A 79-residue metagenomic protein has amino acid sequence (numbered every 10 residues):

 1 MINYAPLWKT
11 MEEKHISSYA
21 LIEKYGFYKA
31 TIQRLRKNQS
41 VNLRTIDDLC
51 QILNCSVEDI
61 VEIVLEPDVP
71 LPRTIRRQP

Functional and structural regions predicted by a protein language model:
M1-A20: A short, Lys/Arg-rich alpha-helix, primarily the initiator
K9-T10, E62-P79: Short, charged recognition helix plus adjacent turn of helix-turn-helix-like nucleic-acid-binding domains
E12, E23, Q51: Alpha-helical residues within the helix-turn-helix
H15-Q33: Short alpha-helical DNA-recognition segment
S18, L43-I46: Helix-turn-helix DNA-binding elements, focusing on the entry/boundary residues of the two helices that contact DNA
Y28, Q39, V64-P67: The DNA-recognition helices of helix-turn-helix-type DNA-binding domains
T45-C50, I60-V61: Hydrophobic micro-packing sites on short alpha-helices
